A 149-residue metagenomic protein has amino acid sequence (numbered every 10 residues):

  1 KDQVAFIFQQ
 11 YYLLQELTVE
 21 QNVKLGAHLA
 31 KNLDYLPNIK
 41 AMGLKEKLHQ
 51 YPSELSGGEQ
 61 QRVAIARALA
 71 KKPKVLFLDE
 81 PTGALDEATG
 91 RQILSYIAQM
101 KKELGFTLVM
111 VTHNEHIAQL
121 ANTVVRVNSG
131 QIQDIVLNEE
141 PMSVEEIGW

Functional and structural regions predicted by a protein language model:
Q3, Q9-L14, N114: Catalytic "switch" loops of ABC-type ATPases
L17-K24: Short coil-to-helix segment of the ABC ATPase nucleotide-binding domain corresponding to the Q-loop/switch region
Y51-Q61: Conserved ABC ATPase signature
I65: Hydrophobic anchor residue at the start of the ABC signature
A70-K74: A short, proline-enriched helix->beta-strand linker immediately N-terminal to the Walker B motif in ABC-type P-loop
L76-D79: Catalytic Walker B motif of ABC-type/P-loop ATPase nucleotide-binding domains
E87-T89: Helix N-cap at the start of a conserved alpha-helix in ABC-type nucleotide-binding domains
